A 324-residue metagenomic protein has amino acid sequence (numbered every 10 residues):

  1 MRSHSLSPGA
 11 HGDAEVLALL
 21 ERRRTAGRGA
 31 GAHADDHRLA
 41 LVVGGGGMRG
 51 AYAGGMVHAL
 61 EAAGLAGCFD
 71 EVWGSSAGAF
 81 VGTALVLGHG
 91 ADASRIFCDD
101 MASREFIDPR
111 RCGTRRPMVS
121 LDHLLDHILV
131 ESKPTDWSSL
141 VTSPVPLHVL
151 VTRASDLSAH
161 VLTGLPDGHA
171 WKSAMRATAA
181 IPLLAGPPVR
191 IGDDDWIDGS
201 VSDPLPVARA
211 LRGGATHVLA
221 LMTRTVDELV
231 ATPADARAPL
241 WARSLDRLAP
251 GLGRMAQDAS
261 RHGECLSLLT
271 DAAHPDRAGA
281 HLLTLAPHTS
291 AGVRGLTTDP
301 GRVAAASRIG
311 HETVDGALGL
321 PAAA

Functional and structural regions predicted by a protein language model:
M1-W73, T83-A324: Patatin-like phospholipase
G74, G78: Gly/Ala-rich beta-loop-alpha elbow adjacent to hydrolase catalytic centers
